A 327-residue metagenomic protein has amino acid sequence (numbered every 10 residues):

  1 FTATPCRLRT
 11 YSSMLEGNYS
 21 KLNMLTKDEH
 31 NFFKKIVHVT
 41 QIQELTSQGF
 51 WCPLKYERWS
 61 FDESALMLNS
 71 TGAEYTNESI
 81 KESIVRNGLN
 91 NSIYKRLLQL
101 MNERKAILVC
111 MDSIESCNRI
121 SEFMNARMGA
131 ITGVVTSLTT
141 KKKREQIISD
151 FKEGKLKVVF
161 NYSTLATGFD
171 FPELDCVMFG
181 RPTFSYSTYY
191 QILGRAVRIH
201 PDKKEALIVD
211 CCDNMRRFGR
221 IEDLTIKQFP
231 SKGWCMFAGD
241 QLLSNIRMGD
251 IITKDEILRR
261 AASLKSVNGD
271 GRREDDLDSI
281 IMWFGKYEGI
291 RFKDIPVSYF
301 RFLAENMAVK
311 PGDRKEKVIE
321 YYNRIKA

Functional and structural regions predicted by a protein language model:
F1-K55: Post-DEXD/H (motif II) to motif III coupling segment of the RecA-like Helicase ATP-binding lobe
A3-L8, E44-S47, S60-A65, I114-E115 (+5 more regions): Conserved nucleotide-binding/hydrolysis micro-motifs of P-loop NTPases
N31-M111: Conserved interdomain linker/interface between the two RecA-like ATPase lobes of SF2 helicase motors
F33-K35, W51-L54, M128-I131, P172-C176 (+2 more regions): Short glycine-/polar-rich loops that comprise or flank the Walker A/P-loop and associated switch/sensor motifs
G49, V159-V177, G194-R198: SF2 helicase motor core recognition
K81, L89, I93, L98 (+3 more regions): Long, largely alpha-helical accessory region at the distal end of helicase-like NTP-driven motors
N118-F123, G129-L165: Conserved helicase ATPase core of P-loop NTP-dependent helicases/translocases
T188, R195-I226: Conserved segment of the helicase C-terminal RecA-like domain
